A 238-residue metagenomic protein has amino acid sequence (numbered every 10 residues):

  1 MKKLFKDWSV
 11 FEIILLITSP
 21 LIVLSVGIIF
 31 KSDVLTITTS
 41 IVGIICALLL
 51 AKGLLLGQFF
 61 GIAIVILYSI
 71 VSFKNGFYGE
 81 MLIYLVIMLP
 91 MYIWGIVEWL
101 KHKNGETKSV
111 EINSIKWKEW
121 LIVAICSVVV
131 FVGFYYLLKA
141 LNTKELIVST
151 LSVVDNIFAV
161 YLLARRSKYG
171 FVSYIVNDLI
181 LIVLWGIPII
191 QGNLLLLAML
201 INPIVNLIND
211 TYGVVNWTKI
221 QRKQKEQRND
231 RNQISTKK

Functional and structural regions predicted by a protein language model:
M1-I17, K116-I122: N-terminal membrane topogenic signal
V10-V23, T39, C126-V129: Alpha-helical transmembrane segments
I22-V34, K52-G53, K74: Short, hydrophobic transmembrane alpha-helix segments
L48-F60, Y161-S173: Membrane-helix interface "capping/anchor" motifs
L50-E98: Hydrophobic/aromatic-rich structural module bridging two neighboring secondary-structure elements via a short loop
I83-E98, N113-L138, A159: Alpha-helical transmembrane segments of multi-pass integral membrane proteins
V129-T143, T150-Y169: Alpha-helical transmembrane segments in multipass membrane proteins, preferentially the mid-helix core
L162-T236: C-terminal transmembrane-bundle signature of multipass membrane proteins, characterized by strong activation on
